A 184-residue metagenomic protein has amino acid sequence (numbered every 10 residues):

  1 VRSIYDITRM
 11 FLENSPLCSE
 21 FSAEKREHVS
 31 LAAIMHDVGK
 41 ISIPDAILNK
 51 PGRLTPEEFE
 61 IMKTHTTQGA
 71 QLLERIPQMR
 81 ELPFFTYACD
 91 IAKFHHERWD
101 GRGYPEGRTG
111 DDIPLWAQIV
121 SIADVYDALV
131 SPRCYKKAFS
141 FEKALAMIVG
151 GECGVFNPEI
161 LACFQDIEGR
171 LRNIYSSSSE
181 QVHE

Functional and structural regions predicted by a protein language model:
V1-E184: Metal-dependent catalytic cores of enzymes that make or break cyclic nucleotides and related phosphoester linkages
